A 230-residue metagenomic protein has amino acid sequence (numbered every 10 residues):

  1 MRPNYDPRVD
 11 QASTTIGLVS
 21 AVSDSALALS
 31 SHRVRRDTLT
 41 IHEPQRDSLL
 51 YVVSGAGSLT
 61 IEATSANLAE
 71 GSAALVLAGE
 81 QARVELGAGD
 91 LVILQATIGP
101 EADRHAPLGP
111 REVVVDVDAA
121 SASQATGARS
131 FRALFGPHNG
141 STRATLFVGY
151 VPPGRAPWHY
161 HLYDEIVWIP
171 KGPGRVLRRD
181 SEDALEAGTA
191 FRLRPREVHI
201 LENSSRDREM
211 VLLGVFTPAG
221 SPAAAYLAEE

Functional and structural regions predicted by a protein language model:
M1-T40, A69, G89-R143, Y226-E230: A short, N-terminal "cap"/entry segment at the start of jelly-roll beta-barrel domains of the cupin/DSBH fold
S23-S25, T60-T64, G87, P152 (+2 more regions): Short strand-coil-strand connectors
T38-P44, E85-L86, R155-H161, E202-S204: Short histidine-centered beta-strand/loop micro-motifs that create catalytic or ligand/metal-coordination sites
P44-L59, V148-P152, Y160-V176, V215-T217: Short, conserved beta-strand element in jelly-roll/cupin
A63-Q81, D180-R196: Short acidic-glycine-tyrosine-enriched beta hairpin
A78-D103, T142, E186-A187, P195-P222: Ligand-binding loop in jelly-roll beta-barrel domains
S130-Y163: A mid-sequence, solvent-exposed acidic-amphipathic segment
